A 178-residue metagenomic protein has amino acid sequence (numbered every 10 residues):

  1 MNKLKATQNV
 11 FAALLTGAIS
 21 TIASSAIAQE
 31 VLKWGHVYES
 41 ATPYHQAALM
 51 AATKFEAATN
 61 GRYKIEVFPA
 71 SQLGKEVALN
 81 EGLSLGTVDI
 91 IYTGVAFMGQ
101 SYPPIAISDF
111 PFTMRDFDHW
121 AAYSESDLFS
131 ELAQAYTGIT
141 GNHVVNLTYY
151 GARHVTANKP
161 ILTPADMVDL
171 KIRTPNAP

Functional and structural regions predicted by a protein language model:
N2-L14: Bacterial N-terminal signal peptides that target proteins for export
L15, E76-V77: Structural motif corresponding to alpha-helix initiation and N-cap regions
T21-A28: Sec/Tat signal peptide C-region and signal peptidase I cleavage site
V31, T53-Q72, G141-N142, A165-K171: A local structural motif
K33-M50, A70-K75: Extracytoplasmic "Venus flytrap"
P43, A78, D166: Residue-level recognition of oxygen-bearing side chains
A52-T53, S84, G94-P178: Contiguous mixed-secondary-structure segments that line small-molecule binding/active-site clefts of soluble domains
G61-Y63, L79-T93, K171-R173: Alpha-to-beta junction loops
